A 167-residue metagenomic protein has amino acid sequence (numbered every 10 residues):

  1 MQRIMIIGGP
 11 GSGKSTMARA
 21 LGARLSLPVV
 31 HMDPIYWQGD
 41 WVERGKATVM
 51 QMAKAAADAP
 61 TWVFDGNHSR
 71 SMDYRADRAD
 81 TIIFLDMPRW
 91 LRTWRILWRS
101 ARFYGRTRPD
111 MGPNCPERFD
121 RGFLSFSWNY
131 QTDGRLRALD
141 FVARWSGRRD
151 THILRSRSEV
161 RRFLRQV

Functional and structural regions predicted by a protein language model:
R3: Walker A (P-loop) ATP-phosphate-binding motif of ABC ATPase nucleotide-binding domains
I6: Hydrophobic anchor at the beta1->P-loop junction of P-loop NTPases
P10: The conserved Walker
K14: Conserved lysine of the Walker
M17: Hydrophobic positions on the alpha1 helix immediately C-terminal to the Walker A/P-loop
R24, F126-V167: NTP-dependent small-molecule kinase module
P28-I82, M87: Conserved nucleotide-sensing/catalytic segment adjacent to the nucleotide-binding pocket in NTP-handling enzymes
M87-G134: A glycine- and Lys/Arg-enriched "phosphate-lid" helix/loop adjacent to the NTP-binding pocket of small-molecule kinases
